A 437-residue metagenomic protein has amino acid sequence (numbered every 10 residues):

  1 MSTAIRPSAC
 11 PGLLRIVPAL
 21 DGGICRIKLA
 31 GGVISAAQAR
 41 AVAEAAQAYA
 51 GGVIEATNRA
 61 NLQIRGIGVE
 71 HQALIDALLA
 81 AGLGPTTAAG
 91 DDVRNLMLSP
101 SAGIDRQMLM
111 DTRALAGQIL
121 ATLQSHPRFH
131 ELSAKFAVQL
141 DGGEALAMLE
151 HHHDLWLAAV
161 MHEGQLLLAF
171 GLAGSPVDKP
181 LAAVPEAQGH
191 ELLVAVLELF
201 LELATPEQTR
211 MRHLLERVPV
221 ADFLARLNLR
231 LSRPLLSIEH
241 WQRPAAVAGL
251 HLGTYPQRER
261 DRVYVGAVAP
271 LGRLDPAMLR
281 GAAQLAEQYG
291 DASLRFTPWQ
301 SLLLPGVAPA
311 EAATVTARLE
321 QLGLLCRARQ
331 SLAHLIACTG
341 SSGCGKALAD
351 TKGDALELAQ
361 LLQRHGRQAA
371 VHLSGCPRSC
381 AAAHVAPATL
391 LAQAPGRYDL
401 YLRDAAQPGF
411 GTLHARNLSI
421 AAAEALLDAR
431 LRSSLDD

Functional and structural regions predicted by a protein language model:
M1-R6, G66, L235-H240: Long, contiguous juxta-domain segments that are non-catalytic but functionally important
S2-T3, G22-Q165, A183-V184, E191 (+1 more regions): Small-residue-enriched alpha-helical segments and adjacent helix-cap loops that form tight helix-helix packing
T3-P18, G84-T86, A248: Intrinsic, low-complexity N-terminal interaction/targeting segments
G12-I16, H251-P256, L324-C326: Short beta-strand/turn micro-motifs at beta-sheet edges
L20-G22, L172-V177, L203-E207, E259-V263 (+3 more regions): Short acidic (Asp/Glu) and glycine-rich catalytic loops that position anionic groups and cofactors
G52-A56, F129-S133, L201-A225, L229-V247 (+4 more regions): Flexible, glycine/charged-enriched surface loops at secondary-structure junctions
L132, F136-V220, L224, H384 (+1 more regions): Mobile "lid/hinge" segments at catalytic clefts and subdomain interfaces of large enzymes
Q242-A267: Active-site cores of enzymes that catalyze phosphoryl transfer or operate on phosphate-rich substrates
